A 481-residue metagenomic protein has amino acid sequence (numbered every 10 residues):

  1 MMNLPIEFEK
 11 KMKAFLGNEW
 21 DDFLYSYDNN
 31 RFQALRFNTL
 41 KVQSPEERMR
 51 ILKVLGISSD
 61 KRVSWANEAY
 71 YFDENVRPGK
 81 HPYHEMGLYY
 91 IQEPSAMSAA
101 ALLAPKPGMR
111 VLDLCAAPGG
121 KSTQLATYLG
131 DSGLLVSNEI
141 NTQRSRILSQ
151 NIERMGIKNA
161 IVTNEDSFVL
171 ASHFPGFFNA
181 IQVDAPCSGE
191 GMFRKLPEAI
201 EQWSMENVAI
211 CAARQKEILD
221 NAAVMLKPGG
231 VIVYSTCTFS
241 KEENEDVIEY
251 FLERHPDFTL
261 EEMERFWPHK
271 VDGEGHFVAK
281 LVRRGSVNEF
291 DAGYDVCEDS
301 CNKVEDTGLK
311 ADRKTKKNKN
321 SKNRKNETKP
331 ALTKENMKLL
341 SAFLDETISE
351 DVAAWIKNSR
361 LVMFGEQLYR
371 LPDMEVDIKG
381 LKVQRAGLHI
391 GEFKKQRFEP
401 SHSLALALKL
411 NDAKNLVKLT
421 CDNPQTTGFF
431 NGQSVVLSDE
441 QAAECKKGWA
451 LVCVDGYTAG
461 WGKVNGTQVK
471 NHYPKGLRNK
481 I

Functional and structural regions predicted by a protein language model:
M1-V54, G285-I481: Polybasic, low-complexity RNA-engagement segments
S64-P105, L148, K470-P474: Class I SAM-dependent transferase core
K106-P107, A171-Q182: A short acidic, Gly/Pro-enriched loop at the edge of an enzyme's catalytic core that lines a small-molecule cofactor
G108-A117: Conserved class I S-adenosyl-L-methionine
P118-D131: Conserved SAM-binding loop of SAM-dependent methyltransferases across substrates and taxa, primarily the Class I
L129-G130, L226-P228: Helix-to-beta-strand junctions that scaffold the AdoMet/dcAdoMet cofactor pocket in Class I SAM-dependent enzymes
N138-G176: S-adenosyl-L-methionine
Q143, N179-N221, V233, C237-N244: Mobile active-site "lid"/loop adjacent to the S-adenosyl-L-methionine
